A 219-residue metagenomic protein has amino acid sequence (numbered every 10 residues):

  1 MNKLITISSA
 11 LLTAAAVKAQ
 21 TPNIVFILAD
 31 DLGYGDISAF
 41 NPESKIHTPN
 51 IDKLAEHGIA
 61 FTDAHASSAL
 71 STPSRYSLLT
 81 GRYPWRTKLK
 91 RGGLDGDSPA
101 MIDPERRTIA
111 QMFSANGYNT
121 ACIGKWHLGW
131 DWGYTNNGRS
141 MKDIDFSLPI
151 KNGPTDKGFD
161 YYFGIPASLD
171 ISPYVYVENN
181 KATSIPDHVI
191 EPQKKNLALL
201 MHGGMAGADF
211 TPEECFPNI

Functional and structural regions predicted by a protein language model:
M1-T21: Bacterial Sec-dependent N-terminal signal peptides
N2, A19-I219: Formylglycine-dependent sulfatase
